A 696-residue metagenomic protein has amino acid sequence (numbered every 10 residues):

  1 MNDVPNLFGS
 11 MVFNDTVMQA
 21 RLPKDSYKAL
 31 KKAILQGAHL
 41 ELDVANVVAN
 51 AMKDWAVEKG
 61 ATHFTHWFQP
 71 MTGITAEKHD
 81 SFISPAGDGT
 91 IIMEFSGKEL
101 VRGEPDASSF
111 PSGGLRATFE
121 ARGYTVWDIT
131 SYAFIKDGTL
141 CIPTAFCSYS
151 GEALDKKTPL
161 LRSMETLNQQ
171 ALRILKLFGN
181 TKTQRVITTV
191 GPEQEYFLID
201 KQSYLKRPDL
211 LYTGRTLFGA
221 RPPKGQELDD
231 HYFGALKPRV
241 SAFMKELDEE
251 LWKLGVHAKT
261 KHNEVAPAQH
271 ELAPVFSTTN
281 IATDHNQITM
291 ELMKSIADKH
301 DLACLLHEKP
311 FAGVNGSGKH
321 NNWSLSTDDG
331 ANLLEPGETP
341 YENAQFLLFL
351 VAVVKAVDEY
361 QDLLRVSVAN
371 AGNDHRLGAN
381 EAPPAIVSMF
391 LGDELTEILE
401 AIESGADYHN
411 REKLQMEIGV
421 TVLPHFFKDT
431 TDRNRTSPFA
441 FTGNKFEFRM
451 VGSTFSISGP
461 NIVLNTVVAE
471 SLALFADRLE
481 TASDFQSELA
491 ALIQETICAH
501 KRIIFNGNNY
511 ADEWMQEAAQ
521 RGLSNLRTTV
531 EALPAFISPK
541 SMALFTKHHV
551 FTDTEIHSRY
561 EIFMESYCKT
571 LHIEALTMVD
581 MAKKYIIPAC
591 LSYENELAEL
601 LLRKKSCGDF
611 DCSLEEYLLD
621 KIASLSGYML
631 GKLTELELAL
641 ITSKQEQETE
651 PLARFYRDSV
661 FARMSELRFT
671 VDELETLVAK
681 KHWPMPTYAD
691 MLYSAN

Functional and structural regions predicted by a protein language model:
M1-N14, A33-L35, P223-Y232: Gly-rich Lys/Arg/Thr-decorated short loops/hinges at beta-loop-alpha junctions or inter-strand turns that position
M1-Y27, E41, R122-I142, T442 (+1 more regions): Catalytic pocket of metal/acid-base enzymes, prominently hydrolases
L7-E120: Active-site core of metal-dependent hydrolases
V44, F68, S96, P274 (+5 more regions): Active-site proximal loops enriched in glycine and acidic residues that flank catalytic Cys/His/Asp and coordinate
V44-V48, F68-P70, K98-E99, F146 (+4 more regions): Active-site-proximal loop/turn and secondary-structure-junction residues that shape catalytic pockets, frequently
G73-G89, P105-S108, G113, R207 (+5 more regions): Short linear, low-complexity motifs centered on an aromatic residue
E120-L306, N315-G318, L325-E561: Glycine-rich, acidic/polar active-site loops that bind/position phosphate-bearing ligands
C498-N696: C-terminal amphipathic alpha-helical interaction region
